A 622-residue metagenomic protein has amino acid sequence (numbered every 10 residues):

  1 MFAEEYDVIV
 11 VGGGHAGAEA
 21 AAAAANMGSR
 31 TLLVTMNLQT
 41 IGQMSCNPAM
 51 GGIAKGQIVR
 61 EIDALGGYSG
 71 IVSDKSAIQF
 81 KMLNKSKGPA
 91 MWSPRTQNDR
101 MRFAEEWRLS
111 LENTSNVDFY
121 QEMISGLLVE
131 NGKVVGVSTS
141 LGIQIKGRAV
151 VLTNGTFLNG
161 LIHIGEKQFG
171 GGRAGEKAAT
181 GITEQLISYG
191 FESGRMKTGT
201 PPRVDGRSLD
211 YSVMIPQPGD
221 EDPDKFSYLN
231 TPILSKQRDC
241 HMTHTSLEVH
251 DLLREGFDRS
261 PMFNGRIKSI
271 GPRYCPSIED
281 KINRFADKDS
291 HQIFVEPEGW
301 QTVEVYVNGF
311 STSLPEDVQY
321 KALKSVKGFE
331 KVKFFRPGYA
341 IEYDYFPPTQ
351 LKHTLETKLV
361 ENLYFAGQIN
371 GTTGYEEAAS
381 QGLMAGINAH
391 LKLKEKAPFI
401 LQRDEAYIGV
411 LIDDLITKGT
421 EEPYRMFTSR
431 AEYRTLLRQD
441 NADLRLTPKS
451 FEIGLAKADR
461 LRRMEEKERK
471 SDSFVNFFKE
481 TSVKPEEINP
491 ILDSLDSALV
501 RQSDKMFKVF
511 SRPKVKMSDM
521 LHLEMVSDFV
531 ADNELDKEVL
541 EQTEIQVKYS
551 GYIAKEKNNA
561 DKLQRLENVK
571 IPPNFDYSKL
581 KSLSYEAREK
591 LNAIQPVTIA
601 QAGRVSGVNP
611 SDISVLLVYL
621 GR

Functional and structural regions predicted by a protein language model:
F2-A16: Beta1/beta-strand and adjacent pyrophosphate-binding region of the FAD-binding site in flavoprotein oxidoreductases
E4-Y6, S140-A149: Core beta-strand elements of the Rossmann-like FAD/NAD(P) dinucleotide-binding domain in flavoenzyme oxidoreductases
V11, Q144-G155: Short hydrophobic core segments
A22-G126, L141, T153-R173, K177 (+4 more regions): Conserved N-terminal/central alpha/beta ligand/cofactor-binding core
K55, T183-Y320, T417-P490, S494-S503 (+1 more regions): An anion/pyrophosphate-binding glycine-rich loop and adjacent beta-alpha core in soluble alpha-beta enzymes
L128-Q144: Conserved beta-strand-loop-beta-strand element in the redox core of flavoprotein oxidoreductases
Y306-T372, I400-D413, D536-K590, Q595: A glycine-rich dinucleotide-binding beta-alpha-beta segment and adjacent secondary-structure elements that constitute
R430, L436, T447-D612, V618-G621: Extended, charge-enriched "interface" segments that sit outside catalytic cores
